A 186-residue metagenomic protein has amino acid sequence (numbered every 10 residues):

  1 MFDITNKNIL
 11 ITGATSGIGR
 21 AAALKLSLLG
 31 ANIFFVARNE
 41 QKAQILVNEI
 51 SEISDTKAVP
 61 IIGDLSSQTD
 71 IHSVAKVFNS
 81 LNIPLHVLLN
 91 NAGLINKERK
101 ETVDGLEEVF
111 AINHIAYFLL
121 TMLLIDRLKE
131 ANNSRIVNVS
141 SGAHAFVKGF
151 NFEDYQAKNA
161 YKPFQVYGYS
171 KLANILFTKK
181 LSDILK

Functional and structural regions predicted by a protein language model:
M1-K186: Rossmann-fold NAD(P)H-dependent dehydrogenase/reductase core
